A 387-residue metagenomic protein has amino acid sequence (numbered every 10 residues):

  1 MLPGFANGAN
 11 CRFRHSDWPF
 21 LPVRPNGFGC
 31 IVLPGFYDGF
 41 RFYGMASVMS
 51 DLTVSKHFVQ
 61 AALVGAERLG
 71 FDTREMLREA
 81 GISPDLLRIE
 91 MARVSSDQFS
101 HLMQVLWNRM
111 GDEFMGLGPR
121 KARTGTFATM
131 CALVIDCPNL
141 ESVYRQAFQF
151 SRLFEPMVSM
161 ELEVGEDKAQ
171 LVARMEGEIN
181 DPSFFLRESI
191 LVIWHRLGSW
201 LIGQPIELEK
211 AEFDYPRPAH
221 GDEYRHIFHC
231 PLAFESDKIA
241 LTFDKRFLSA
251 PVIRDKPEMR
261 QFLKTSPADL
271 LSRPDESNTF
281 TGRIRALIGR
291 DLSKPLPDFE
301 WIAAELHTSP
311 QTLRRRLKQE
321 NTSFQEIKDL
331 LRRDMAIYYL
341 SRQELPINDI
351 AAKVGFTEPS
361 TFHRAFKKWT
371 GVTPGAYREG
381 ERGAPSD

Functional and structural regions predicted by a protein language model:
P3-L171: N-terminal low-complexity or simple alpha-helical regulatory segments that function as activation/interaction modules
A46-V64, S151, M157, M175-G177 (+4 more regions): Surface-exposed, interaction-prone regions with an acidic/low-complexity signature
E79-S83, D214, K353: Short acidic/histidine-centered micro-motifs embedded in hydrophobic/aromatic stretches that mark compact functional
M103, Y144, L191-W194, I288: Hydrophobic alpha-helical core bundles mediating ligand binding, dimerization, or RNAP-core interactions
A128-V134, E176-N180, L248-S249, D269-L271: Short hinge/gating elements
S159, E163-L248: DNA-contacting interfaces and partner/effector-binding or oligomerization modules in DNA-centric proteins
P218, E223-D387: Extended mid-to-C-terminal alpha-helical interaction segments
